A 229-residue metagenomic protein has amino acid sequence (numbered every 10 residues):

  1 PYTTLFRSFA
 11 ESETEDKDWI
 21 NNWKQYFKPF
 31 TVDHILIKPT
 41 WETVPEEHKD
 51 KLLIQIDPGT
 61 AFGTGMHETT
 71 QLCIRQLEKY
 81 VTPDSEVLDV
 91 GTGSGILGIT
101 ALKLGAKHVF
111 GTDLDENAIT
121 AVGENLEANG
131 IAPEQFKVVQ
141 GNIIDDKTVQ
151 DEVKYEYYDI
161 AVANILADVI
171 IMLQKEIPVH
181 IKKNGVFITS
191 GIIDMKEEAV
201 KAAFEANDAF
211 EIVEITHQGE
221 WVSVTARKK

Functional and structural regions predicted by a protein language model:
P1-L5: Short, small-residue-biased leader/transition segments that mark boundaries at the very start of proteins
F6-E47: N-terminal auxiliary segments of SAM/dcSAM-dependent transferases
S8-A10, L36, H108, Q135-K137 (+1 more regions): Conserved beta-strand segments of alpha/beta enzyme cores
D50-P58: A short, charged helix-loop
T60, T64-I143: Conserved SAM/SAH cofactor-binding pocket of Class I
L114-K228: S-adenosylmethionine
